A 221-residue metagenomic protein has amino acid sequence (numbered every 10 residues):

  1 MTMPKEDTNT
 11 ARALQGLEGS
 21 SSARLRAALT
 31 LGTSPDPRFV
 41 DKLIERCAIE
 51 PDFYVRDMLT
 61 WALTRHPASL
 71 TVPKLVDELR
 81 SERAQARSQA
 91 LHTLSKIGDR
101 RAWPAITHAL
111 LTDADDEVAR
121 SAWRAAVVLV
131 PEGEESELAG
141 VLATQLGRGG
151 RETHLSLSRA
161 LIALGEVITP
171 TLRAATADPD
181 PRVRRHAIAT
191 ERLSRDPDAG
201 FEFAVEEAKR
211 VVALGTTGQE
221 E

Functional and structural regions predicted by a protein language model:
T2-G16, S34-I49, A68-R80, D99-T112 (+3 more regions): Amphipathic alpha-helical scaffolding segments comprising HEAT/armadillo-like alpha-solenoid repeats
G19-S22, P51-D52, E82-A84, A114-D115 (+2 more regions): Short inter-helical turns and helix N-cap capping residues of alpha-solenoid HEAT/ARM repeat scaffolds
S22-T30, E45, F53-R65, Q89-H92: Non-membrane alpha-helical segments in proteins
A23-R24, R56, R87, A119 (+2 more regions): Residue-level detector of extended alpha-helical repeat arrays and alpha-solenoid scaffolds
A27, L59, A90, A122 (+2 more regions): Conserved hydrophobic register position within alpha-solenoid helical repeats
T60, A84, H92-K96, H108 (+2 more regions): Alpha-helical adaptor scaffolds
R173-E221: Eukaryotic acidic, Ser/Thr-rich intrinsically disordered low-complexity regions
